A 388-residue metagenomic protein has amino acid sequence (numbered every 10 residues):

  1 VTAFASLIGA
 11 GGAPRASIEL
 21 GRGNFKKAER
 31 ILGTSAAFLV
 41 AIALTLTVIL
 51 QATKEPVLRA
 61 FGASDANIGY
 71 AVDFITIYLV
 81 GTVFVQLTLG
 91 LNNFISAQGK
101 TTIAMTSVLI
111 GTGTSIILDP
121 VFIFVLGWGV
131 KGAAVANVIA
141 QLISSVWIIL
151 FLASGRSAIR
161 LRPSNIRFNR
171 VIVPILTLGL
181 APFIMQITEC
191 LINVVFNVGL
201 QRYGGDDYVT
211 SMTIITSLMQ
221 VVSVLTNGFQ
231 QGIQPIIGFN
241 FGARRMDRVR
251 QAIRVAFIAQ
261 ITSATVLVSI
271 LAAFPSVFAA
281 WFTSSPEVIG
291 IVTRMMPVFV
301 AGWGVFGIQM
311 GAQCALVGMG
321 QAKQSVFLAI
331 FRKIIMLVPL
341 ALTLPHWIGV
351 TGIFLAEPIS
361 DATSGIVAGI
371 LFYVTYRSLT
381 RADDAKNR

Functional and structural regions predicted by a protein language model:
V1-V48, V85-A104, S211-P275, F306-L328: Small-residue-rich hydrophobic transmembrane alpha-helices
A3, S115-P120, S145-I149, Q220-V224 (+4 more regions): Hydrophobic transmembrane alpha-helices of multi-pass small-molecule transporters
F4-A5, T45, I49, L79 (+14 more regions): Residue-level hotspots within pore-lining transmembrane alpha-helices of multi-pass secondary transporters
G9, Y78-S96, A104-S115, A133-I148 (+4 more regions): Short runs within selected transmembrane alpha-helices of multi-pass transporters and secretion channels
G12, T53-K54, L91, L118-D119 (+11 more regions): Hydrophobic/aromatic residues in alpha-helical transmembrane segments
A16-G81, V125-L180, I237-G302, T343-R388: Short alpha-helical transmembrane segments in multi-pass integral membrane proteins
I77, G111, A140-S144, I148 (+2 more regions): Transmembrane helical elements of multi-pass membrane transporters/channels
L91-G99, D119-W128: Membrane-water interface regions at transmembrane-helix termini and the short interhelical loops of multi-pass membrane
